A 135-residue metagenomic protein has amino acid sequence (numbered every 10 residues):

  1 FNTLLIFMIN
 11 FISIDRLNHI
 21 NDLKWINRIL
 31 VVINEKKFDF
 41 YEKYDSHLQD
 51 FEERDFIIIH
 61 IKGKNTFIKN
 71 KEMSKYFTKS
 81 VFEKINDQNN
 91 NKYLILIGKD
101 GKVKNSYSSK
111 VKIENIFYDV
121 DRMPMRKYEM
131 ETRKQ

Functional and structural regions predicted by a protein language model:
F1-I6: Sec-dependent signal peptide recognition, specifically the positively charged N-region followed immediately by
M8-Q135: Non-catalytic interaction/Regulatory regions outside core domains
